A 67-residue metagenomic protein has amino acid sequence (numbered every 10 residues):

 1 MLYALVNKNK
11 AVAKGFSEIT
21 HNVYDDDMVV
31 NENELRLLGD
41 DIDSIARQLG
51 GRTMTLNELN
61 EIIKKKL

Functional and structural regions predicted by a protein language model:
L2-K8: A short beta-strand micro-motif
K8-N9, D40: Generic structural motif
V12, F16-H21: Predominantly extracellular beta-rich ligand-binding scaffolds that present long acidic/polar faces for carbohydrate
V23-D25: Short, ordered beta-strand-loop transition motifs
D27-L67: Short, mixed-charge low-complexity intrinsically disordered segments
